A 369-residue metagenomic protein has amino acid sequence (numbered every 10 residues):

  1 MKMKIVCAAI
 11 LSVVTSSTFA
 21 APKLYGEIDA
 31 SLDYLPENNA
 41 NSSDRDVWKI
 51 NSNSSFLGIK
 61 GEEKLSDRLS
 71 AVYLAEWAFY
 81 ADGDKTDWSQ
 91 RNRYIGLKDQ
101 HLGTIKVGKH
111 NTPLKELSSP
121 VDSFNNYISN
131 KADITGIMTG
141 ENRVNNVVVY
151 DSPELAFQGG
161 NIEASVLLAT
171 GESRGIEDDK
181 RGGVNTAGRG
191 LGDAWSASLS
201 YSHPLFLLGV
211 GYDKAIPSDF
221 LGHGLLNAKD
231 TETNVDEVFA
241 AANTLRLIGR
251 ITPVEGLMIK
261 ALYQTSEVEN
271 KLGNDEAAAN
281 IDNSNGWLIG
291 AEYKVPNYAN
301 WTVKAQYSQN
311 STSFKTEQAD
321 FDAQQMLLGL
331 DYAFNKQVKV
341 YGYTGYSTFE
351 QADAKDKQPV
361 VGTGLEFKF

Functional and structural regions predicted by a protein language model:
M1-A21: Gram-negative bacterial Sec-dependent N-terminal signal peptides
A20-G26, E63-A71, H101-I105, Q158-I162 (+9 more regions): Outer-envelope beta-barrel architecture signal
A21-D33, R45-G171, L191-D193, L199-L207: Outer membrane beta-barrel
I28-L32, Y73-W77, K109, V166-T170 (+6 more regions): Transmembrane beta-barrel strands of outer-membrane/channel proteins
L32-S42, F79-G83, P113-L117, E172-I176 (+5 more regions): Gram-negative outer-membrane beta-barrel proteins
G58-K60, Y94-L97, V149-D151, S198-S200 (+4 more regions): Outer-membrane beta-barrel architecture
V148, F334, K357-F369: Outer-membrane beta-barrel "beta-signal"
G190-G192, S196-L327: Detector for outer-membrane/organellar transmembrane beta-barrel domains, recognizing the amphipathic beta-strand
